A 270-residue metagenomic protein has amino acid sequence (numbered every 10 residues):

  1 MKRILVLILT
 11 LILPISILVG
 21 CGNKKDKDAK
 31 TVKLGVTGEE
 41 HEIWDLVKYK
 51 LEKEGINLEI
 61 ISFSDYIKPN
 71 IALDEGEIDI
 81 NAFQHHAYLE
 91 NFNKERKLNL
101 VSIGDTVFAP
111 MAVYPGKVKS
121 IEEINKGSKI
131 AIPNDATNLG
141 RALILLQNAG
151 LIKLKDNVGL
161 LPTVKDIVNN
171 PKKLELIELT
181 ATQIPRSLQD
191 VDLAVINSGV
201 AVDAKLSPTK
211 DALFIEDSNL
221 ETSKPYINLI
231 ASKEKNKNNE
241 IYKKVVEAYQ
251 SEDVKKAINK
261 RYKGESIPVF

Functional and structural regions predicted by a protein language model:
M1-K24: Sec-dependent N-terminal signal peptides of Gram-positive bacterial secreted proteins and lipoproteins
K27-E39, I56-S62, K129-I130: Short, well-ordered beta-strand elements
I60-I71, G159-R186: Short helix-initiation/N-cap motifs at beta->coil->alpha
S64-Y66, G76-E90, T180-A181, V191 (+1 more regions): Beta->alpha turn/N-cap motifs
N91-I103, K117-V118, D190, V195 (+1 more regions): Ligand-binding "clamshell"
I103-I152: A conserved helix-loop-strand patch within extracytoplasmic ligand-binding domains of the periplasmic binding
P110-I121, Y226-N239: A bilobed periplasmic-binding-protein/Venus flytrap-type ligand-binding module shared by bacterial periplasmic
L139-Q147, A248-V269: Periplasmic-binding protein-like
